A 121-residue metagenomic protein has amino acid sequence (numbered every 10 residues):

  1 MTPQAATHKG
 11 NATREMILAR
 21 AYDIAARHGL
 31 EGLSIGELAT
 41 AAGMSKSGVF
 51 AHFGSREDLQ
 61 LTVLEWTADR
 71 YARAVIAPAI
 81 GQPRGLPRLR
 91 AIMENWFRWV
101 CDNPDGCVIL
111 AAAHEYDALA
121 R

Functional and structural regions predicted by a protein language model:
M1-A12: N-terminal intrinsically disordered/low-complexity leader segments
A12-D23, R27, A41, D58-G81 (+1 more regions): Alpha-helical structural segments
I17, G32, V49, S55-Q60: Short amphipathic alpha-helical segment with a characteristic S/N-K-E followed by hydrophobic residues
I24-L33, F53: Short helix/strand-capping hinge loops at secondary-structure junctions that flank key functional elements
I35, R56, Q60, L89 (+1 more regions): A general structural signal for well-ordered alpha-helical segments in protein cores
G36-A41, V49: Append "Primarily bacterial transcriptional regulators
S45: Helix-turn-helix DNA-binding motif, specifically the short coil turn and the N-cap/start of the second
R88, C101-A120: Amphipathic alpha-helical segments used for helix-helix packing
